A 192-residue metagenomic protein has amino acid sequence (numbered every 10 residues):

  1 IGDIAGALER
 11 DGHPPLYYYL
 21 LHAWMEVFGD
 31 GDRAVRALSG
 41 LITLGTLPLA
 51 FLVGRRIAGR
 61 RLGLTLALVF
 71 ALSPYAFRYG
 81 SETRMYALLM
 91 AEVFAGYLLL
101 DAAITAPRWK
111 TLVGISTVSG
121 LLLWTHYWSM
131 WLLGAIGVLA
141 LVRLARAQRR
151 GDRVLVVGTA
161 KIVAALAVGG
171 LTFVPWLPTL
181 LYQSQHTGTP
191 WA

Functional and structural regions predicted by a protein language model:
I1-A192: Terminal, non-globular segments
